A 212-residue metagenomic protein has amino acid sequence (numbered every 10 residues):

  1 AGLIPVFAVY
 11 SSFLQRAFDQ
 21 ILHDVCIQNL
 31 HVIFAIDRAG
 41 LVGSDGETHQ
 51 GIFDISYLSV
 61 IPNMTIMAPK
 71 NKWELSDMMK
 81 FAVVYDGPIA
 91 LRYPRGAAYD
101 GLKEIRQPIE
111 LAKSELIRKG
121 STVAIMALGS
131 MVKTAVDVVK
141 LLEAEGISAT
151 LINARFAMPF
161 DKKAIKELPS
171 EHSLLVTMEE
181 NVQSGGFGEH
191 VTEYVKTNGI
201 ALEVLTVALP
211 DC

Functional and structural regions predicted by a protein language model:
A1-A35, A39, I52-F53: Thiamine diphosphate
V6-V9, T65-A68, T150-N153, T177: Short catalytic-loop micro-motif centered on adjacent basic/acidic residues
S12-Q15, P69-S76, Q183-G185: Active-site glycine- and acidic-residue-rich loops that bind and position anionic ligands or nucleotide-like cofactors
L14, I27-N29, I33, L41-G51 (+1 more regions): Thiamine diphosphate
Q20-I21, M78-M79, A164: Short beta-alpha junctions and helix-cap segments that line functional grooves
Q28-H31, D37-V84: Conserved thiamine diphosphate
